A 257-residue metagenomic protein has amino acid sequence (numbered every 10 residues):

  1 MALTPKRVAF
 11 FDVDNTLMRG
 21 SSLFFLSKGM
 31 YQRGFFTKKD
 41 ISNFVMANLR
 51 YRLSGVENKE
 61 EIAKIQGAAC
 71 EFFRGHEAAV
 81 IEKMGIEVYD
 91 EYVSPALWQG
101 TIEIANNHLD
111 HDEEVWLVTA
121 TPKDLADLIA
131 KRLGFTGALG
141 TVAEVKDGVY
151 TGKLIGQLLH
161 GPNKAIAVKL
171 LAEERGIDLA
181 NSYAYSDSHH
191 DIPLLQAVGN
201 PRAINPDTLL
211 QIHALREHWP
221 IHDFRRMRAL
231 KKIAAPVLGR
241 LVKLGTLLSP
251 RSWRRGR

Functional and structural regions predicted by a protein language model:
M1-E57: Active-site neighborhood of HAD-like aspartate-dependent phosphohydrolases
A2-K6, K83, D90-R257: C-terminal cap/substrate-recognition subdomain and adjoining C-terminal extension of metal-dependent phosphatase-like
D14-L17, Q32, F72, L159 (+2 more regions): Short N-terminal micro-motifs specific to bacterial/archaeal maturation and metal-cluster initiation sites
M18, E61, L117-V118: Short, surface-exposed helix-loop/turn micro-motifs enriched in polar/charged residues
S21, H76, N163: Conserved active-site and cofactor/substrate-binding residues in soluble primary-metabolism enzymes
L23, M46, K64-Q66, G148-K153: Acidic/polar active-site rim loop that often engages polyanionic ligands
Y51-G67, G245-R257: Low-complexity, charge- and small-residue-enriched intrinsically disordered regions
I62-Q99: Metal-dependent phosphoesterase signature
